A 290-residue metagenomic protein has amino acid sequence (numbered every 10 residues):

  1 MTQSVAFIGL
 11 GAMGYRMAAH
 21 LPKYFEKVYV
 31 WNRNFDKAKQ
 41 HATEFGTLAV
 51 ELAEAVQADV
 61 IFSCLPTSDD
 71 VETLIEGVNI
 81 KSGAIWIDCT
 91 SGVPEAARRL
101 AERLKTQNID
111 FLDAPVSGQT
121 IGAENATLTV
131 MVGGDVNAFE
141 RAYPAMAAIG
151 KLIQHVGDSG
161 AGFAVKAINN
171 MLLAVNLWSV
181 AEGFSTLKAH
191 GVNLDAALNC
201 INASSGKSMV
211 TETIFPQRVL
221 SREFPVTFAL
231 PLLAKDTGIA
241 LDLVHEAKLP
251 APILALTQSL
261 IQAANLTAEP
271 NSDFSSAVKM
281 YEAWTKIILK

Functional and structural regions predicted by a protein language model:
M1-V56, V60-S63, T90, T120: NAD(P)+-binding Rossmann beta1-loop-alpha1 motif at the extreme N-terminus of oxidoreductases
V28, L48-A49, D110-F111, I153 (+1 more regions): Hydrophobic beta-strand scaffold residues
V30, S63, D88, F111-D113 (+1 more regions): Hydrophobic residues in well-ordered beta-strands that form the structural core
E44-F45, S82, Q107, I149: Short, structured coil segments at secondary-structure junctions
L52-I80, A84-P94: Rossmann-like NAD(P)-binding element
L65, E76, S91-N170: Rossmann-fold dinucleotide-binding core
A161-T285: Helical "substrate-binding/catalytic lid" subdomain of Rossmann-like NAD(P)-dependent dehydrogenases/reductases
